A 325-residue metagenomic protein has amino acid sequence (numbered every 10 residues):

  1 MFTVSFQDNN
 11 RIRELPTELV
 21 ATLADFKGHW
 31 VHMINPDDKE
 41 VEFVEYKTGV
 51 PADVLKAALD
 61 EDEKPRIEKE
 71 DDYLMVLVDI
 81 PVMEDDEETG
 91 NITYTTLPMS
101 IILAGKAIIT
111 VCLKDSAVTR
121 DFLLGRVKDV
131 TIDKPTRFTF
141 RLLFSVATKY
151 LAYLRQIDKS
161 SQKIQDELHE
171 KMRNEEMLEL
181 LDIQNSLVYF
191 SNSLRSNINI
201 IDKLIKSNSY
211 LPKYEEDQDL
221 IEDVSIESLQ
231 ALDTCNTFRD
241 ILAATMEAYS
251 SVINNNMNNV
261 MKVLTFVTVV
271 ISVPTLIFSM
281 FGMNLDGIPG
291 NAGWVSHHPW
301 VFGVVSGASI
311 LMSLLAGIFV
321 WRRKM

Functional and structural regions predicted by a protein language model:
M1-K206, K213, D223, E227-L232 (+1 more regions): Peripheral, non-transmembrane regulatory/ligand-interaction domains of membrane transport proteins
G49, I226-M325: Hydrophobic alpha-helical transmembrane segments and their immediately adjacent juxtamembrane loops
T139, L143, E176, D217 (+3 more regions): Alpha-helical membrane-protein architecture signal
L204-E216, L242-I253: Long amphipathic alpha-helical coiled-coil segments
